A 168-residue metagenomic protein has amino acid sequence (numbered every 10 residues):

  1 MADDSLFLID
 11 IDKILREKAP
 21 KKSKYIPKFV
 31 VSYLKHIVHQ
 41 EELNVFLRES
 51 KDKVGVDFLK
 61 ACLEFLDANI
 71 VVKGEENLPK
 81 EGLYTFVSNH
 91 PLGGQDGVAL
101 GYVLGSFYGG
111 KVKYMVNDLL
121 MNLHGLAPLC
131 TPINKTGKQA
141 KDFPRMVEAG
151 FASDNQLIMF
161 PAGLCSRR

Functional and structural regions predicted by a protein language model:
M1-Y84, G97-A99, G109, A127: Membrane-anchoring hydrophobic helices of lipid-metabolizing enzymes
F65, N69-R168: Soluble catalytic domains of membrane acyltransferases
